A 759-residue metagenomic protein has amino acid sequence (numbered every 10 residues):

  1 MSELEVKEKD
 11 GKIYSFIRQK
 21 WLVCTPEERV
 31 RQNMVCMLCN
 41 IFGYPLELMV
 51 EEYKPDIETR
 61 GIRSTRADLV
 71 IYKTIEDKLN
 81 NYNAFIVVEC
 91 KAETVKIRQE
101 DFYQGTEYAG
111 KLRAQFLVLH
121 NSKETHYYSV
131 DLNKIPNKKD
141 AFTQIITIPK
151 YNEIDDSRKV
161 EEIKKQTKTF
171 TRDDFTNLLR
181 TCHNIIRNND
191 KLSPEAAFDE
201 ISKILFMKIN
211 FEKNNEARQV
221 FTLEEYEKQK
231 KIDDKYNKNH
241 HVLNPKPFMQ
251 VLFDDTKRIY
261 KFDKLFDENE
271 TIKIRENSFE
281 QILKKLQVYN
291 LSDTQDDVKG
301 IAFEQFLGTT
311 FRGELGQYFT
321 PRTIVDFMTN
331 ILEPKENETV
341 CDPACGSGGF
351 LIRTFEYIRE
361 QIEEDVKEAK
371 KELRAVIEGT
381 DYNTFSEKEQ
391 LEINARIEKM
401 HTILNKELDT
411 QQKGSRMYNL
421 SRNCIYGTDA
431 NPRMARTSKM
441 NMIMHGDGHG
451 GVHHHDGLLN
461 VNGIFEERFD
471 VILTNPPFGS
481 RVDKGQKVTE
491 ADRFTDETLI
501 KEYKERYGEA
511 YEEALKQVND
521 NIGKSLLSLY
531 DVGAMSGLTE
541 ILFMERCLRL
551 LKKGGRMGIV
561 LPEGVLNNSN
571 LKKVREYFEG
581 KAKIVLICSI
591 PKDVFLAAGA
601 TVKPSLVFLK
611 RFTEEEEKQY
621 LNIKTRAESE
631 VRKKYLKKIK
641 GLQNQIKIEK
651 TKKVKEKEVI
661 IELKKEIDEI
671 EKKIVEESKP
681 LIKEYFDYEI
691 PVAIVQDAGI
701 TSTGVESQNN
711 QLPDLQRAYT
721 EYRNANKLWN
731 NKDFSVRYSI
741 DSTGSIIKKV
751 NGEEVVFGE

Functional and structural regions predicted by a protein language model:
M1-F116, E124-K165: A short, conserved, highly charged catalytic patch centered on acidic carboxylates
E8-Q19, R172-L192, Q281-Q287: Short amphipathic alpha-helical segments and their helix-coil junctions
C24-R29, R187-S202, S292-Q295, M535-S536: Structural motif
C36-M37, E200-E212, I443, E545: Short, hydrophobic/amphipathic alpha-helical patches that form generic packing surfaces within helical domains
K96, Y151-E153, E466, V471-E759: A conserved structural/catalytic subdomain of Rossmann-like adenosyl-cofactor enzymes
I185-I186, V298-T323, T329: Class I SAM-dependent transferase core
F206, K213-G308: Long recognition/docking surfaces used for binding and targeting
P321-T474, G479-D496, L561-E563, V574 (+2 more regions): Conserved S-adenosyl-L-methionine
